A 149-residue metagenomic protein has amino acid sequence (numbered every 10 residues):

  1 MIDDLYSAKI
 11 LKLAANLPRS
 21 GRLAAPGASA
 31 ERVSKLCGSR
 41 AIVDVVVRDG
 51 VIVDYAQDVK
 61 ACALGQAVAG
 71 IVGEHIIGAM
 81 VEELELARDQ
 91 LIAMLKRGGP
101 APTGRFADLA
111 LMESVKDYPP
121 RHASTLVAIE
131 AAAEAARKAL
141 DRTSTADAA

Functional and structural regions predicted by a protein language model:
M1-G21, A79-A149: C-terminal binding/interaction regions
L13-V59: Structured beta-strand/loop patches that form or line metal/cofactor-binding pockets in enzymes
K35-S39, G50-I52, Q66, E82 (+2 more regions): Hydrophobic/basic alpha-helical segments enriched in Actinobacteria
C37, C62, S124: Functionally engaged cysteine thiol sites
K60-Q66: Short, thiol/selenol-centered motifs that function as redox-active sites or metal-ligating centers
V68-M80: Alpha-helical support elements that line or immediately flank enzyme active sites and cofactor-binding pockets
